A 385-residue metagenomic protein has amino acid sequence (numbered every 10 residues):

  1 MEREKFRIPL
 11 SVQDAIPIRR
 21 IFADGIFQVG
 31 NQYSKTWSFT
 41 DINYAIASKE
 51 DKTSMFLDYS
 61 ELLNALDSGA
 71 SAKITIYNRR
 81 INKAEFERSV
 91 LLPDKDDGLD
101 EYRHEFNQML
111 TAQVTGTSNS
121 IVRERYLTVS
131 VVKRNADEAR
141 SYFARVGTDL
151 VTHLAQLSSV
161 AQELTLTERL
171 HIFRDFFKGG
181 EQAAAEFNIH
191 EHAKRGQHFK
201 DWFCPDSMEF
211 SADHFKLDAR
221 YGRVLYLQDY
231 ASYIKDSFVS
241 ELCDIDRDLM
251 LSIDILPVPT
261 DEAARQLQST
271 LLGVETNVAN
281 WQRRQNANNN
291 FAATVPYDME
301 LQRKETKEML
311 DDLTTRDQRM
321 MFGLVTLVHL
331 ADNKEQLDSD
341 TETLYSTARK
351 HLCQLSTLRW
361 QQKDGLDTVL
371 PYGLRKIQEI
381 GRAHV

Functional and structural regions predicted by a protein language model:
M1-R382: Extended, folded cores of ATP/NTP-driven motor/assembly subunits in large transport and secretion machines
